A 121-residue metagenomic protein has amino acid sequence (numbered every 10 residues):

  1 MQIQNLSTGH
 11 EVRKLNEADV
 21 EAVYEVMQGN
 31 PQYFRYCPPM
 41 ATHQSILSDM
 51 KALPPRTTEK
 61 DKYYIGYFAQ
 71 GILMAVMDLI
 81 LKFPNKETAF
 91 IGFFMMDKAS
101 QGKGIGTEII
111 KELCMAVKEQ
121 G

Functional and structural regions predicted by a protein language model:
M1-Q2: Terminal substrate-recognition subdomain of acyl/acetyltransferases
N5-L6, H10, K14-V20, E25-A99 (+3 more regions): Acetyl-CoA-dependent GNAT
S100, G104: Glycine-rich phosphate-binding loop
T107: Residues forming the Rossmann-fold NAD(P)(H) cofactor-binding site
